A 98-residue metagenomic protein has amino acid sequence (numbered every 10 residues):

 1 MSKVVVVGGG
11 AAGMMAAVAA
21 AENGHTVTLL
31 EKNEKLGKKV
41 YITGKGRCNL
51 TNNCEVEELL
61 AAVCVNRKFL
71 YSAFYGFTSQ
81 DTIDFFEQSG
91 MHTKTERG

Functional and structural regions predicted by a protein language model:
S2-L29: N-terminal Rossmann-like FAD-binding beta1-loop-alpha1 element of flavoenzymes
K35-G98: Conserved N-terminal/central alpha/beta ligand/cofactor-binding core
